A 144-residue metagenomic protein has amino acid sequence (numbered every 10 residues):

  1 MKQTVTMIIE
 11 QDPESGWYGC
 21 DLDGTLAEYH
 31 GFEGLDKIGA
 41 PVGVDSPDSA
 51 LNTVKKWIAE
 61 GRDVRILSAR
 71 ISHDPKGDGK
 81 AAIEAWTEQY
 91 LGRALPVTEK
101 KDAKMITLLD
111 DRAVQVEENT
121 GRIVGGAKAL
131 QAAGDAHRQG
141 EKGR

Functional and structural regions predicted by a protein language model:
M1-G143: Catalytic phosphate/metal-binding cores of nucleic-acid and nucleotide-processing enzymes, i.e., regions that mediate
